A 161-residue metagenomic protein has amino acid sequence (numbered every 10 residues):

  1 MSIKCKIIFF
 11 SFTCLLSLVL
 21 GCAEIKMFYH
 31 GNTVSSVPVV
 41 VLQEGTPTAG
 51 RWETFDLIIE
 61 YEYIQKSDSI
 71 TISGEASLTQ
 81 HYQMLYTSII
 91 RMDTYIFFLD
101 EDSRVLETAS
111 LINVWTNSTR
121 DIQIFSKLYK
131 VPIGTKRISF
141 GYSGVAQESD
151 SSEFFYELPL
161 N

Functional and structural regions predicted by a protein language model:
M1-C22: Sec-dependent bacterial lipoprotein signal peptides
V19-P38: Bacterial Sec signal peptide processing site at the extreme N-terminus
L42-E75, R137, G144-S152: Post-signal-peptide N-terminal segment of Sec-exported extracytoplasmic proteins
E75-Y86: Short amphipathic, basic-aromatic surface patches that mediate peripheral association with negatively charged
Y86-T94: Short coil-to-beta strand junction motifs in C2/discoidin
T94-D100: Conserved aromatic beta-strand anchor motif in extracellular beta-sandwich/beta-rich domains
R104-S149: Short, solvent-exposed, Trp/other aromatic-anchored flexible loops in extracytoplasmic proteins
N113-W115, S152-N161: Short beta-strand elements
